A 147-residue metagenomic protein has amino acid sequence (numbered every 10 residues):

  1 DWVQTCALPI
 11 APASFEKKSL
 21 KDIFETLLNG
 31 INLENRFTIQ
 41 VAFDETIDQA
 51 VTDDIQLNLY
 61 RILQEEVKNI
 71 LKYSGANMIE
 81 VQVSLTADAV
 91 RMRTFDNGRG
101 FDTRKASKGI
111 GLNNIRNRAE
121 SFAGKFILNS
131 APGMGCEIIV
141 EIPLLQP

Functional and structural regions predicted by a protein language model:
D1-L8: Short, small-residue-biased leader/transition segments that mark boundaries at the very start of proteins
S14-N35: Short beta-to-alpha transition helix within the HATPase_c
F37-E45, F126-N129: Conserved transmitter core of two-component histidine kinases
A42-Q64: Conserved short strand/loop->alpha-helix "switch" segment adjacent to the catalytic nucleotide/phosphoryl-transfer site
Q56-M78: Conserved ATP-binding N-box helix of the HATPase_c
M78-D88, F95: Short beta-strand/loop element within the Bergerat-fold HATPase_c
A89-R93, E137-I139: Short, highly conserved beta-strand within the GHKL-type HATPase_c fold
R104-M134, I139: ATP phosphate-binding glycine-rich loop and adjacent ATP-lid/helix-beta elements within ATP-binding kinase/ATPase
